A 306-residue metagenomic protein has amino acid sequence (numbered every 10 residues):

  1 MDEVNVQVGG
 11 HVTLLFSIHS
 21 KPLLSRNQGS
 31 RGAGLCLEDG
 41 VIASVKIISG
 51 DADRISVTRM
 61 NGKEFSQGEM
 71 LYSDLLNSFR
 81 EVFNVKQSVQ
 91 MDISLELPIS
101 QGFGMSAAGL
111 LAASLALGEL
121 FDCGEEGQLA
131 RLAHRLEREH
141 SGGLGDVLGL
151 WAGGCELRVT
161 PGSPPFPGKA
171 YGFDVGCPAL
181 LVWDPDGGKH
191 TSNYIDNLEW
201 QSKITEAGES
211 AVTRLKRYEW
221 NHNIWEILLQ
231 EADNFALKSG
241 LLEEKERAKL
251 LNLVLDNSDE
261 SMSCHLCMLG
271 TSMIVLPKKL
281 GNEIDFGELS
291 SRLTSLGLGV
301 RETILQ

Functional and structural regions predicted by a protein language model:
M1-G9, P178-P185, E302-I304: Short amphipathic
M1-I99: ATP-binding N-lobe of GHMP and related small-molecule kinases
I47, D184, V275-K279: Short beta-strand-to-loop capping motifs
F103-E126: DPxDG-like acidic metal-binding loop motif
G127-Y171: Alpha/beta catalytic cores of group-transfer enzymes, especially the acyltransferase/condensing modules of polyketide
G172-E231, F235-L237: Acyltransferase
W220-Q306: Glycine-rich, charge-dense phosphate/pyrophosphate-binding loop(s) and the adjacent flexible "lid"/catalytic subdomain
